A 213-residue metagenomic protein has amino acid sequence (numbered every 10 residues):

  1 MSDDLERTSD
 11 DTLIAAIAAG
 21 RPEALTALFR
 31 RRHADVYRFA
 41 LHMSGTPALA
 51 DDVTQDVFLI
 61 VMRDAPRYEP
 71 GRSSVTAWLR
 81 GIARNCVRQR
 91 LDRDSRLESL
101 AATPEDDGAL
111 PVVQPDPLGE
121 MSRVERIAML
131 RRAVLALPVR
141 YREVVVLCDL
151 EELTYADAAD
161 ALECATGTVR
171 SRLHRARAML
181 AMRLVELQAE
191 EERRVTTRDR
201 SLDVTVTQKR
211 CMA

Functional and structural regions predicted by a protein language model:
M1-A15, A19, E23, A27-R31 (+4 more regions): Intrinsic, short, N-terminal disordered tails of RNA polymerase sigma-factor systems
S2-D4, A18-A27, Y37-D56: Short, charged helix-capping/linker segments at alpha-helix termini
A18-A19, H42-T46, D56-S73, R93-S95: Sigma70-family region 2
F29-P47, D64, V134, E186: Amphipathic, Lys/Arg- and hydrophobic-enriched alpha-helical face
R38, D52-L59, S73-N85: Structural recognition of an alpha-helix C-terminal capping motif at a helix-to-coil junction
T54, L173, L180, L184: DNA major-groove recognition helix of helix-turn-helix
R63-P70, R80-A102, R123, R175 (+1 more regions): Arg/Lys-rich amphipathic alpha helix in sigma70-family domain 2
